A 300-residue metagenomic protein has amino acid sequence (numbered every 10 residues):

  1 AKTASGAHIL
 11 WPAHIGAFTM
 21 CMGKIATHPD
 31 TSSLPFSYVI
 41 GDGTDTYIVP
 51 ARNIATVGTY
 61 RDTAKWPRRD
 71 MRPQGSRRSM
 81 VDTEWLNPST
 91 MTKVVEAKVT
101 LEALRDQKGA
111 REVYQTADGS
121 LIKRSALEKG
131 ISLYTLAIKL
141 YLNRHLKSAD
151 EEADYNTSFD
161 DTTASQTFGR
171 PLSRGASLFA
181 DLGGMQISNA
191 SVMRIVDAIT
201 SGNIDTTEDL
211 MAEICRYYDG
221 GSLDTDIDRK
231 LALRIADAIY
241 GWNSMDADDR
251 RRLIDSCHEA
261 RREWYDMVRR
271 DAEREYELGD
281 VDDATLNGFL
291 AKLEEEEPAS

Functional and structural regions predicted by a protein language model:
A1-Q107: Glycine-rich hexapeptide-repeat left-handed beta-helix
G6, G16, G23, G41-G43 (+13 more regions): Residue-identity detector for glycine
Y38, Y47, Y60, Y114 (+7 more regions): Sequence-level detector for tyrosine residue identity
R52, G58, A126, D160 (+4 more regions): Alpha-helical protein-protein interaction elements
I54, Y60, S79, E128 (+5 more regions): Generic detection of intrinsically disordered/low-complexity segments and helix-coil linkers/edges
M71-Y217: Long, charge-rich C-terminal accessory regions
S165, G175-S300: C-terminal amphipathic alpha-helical interaction region
